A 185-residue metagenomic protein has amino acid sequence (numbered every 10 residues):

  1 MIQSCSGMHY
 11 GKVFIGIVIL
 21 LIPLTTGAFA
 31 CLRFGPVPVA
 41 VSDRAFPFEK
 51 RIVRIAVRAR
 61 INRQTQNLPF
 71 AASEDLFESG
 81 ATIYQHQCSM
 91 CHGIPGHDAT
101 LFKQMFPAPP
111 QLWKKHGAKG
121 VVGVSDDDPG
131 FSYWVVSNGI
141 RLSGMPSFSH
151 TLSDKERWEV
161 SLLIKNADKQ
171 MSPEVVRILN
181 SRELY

Functional and structural regions predicted by a protein language model:
I2-E78, G123-P129, F148-L163, R182-Y185: Periplasmic c-type cytochrome electron-transfer domains
N67-P69, T82, G93-T100: Short acidic/polar micro-motifs centered on Gly/Asp/Asn
E74, P95-H97, H116, S149: Short, well-ordered turn and helix-capping elements at secondary-structure junctions
E74-I94, S132, Y185: Sequence/structural segment immediately N-terminal to covalent heme-attachment motifs in c-type and related
T100-F106, V175: Short cysteine/histidine-rich zinc-coordinating motifs and their immediately flanking basic loops
Q104-K165: Extracytoplasmic electron-transfer domains, predominantly the class I c-type cytochrome c fold
A167-M171: Helix-loop element at the rim of GNAT/NAT acetyltransferase active sites that forms part of the acceptor-substrate
P173-Y185: Extracytoplasmic/periplasmic copper-protein system
